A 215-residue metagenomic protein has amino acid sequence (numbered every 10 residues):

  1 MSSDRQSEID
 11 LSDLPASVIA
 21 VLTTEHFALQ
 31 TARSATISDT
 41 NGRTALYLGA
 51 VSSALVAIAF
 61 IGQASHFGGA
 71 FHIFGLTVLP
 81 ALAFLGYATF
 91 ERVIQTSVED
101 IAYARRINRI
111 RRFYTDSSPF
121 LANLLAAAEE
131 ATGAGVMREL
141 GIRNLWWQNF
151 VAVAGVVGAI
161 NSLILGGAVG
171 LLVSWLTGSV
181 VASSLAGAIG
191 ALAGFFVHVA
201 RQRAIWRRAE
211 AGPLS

Functional and structural regions predicted by a protein language model:
M1-D13, F71-L79: Acidic, low-complexity proline/glycine-rich segments
S2-Q6, L79-S117: Membrane-anchoring/interfacial helices and their immediately flanking loops in integral membrane proteins
S7-R33: Disorder-to-helix initiation segments
D10-A20, I101-I142, L214: Solvent-exposed, non-transmembrane helices and loops of integral membrane proteins
L14, V21, A32, S38-D39 (+3 more regions): Non-transmembrane, amphipathic alpha-helical segments
T24-S38, R105-R112, A211-L214: Short amphipathic alpha-helical coupling elements at transmembrane boundaries
S38-T96, L145-A204: Alpha-helical transmembrane segments and their immediate juxtamembrane boundary regions in integral membrane proteins
V199-S215: Cytosolic/matrix-facing juxtamembrane and C-terminal tails of multi-pass cellular membrane proteins
